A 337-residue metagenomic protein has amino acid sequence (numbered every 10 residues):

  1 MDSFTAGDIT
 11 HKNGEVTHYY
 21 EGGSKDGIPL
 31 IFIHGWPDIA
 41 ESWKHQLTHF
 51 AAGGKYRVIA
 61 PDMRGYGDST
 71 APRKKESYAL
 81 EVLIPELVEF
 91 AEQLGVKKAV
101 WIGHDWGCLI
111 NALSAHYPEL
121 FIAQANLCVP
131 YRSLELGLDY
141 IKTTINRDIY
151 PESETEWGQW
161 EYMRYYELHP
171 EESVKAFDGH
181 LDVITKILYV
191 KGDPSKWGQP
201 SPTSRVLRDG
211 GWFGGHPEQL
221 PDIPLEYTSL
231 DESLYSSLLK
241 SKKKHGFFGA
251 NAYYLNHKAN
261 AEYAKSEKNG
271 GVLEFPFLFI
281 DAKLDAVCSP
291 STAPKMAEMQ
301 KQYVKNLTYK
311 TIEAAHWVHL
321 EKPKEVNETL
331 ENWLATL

Functional and structural regions predicted by a protein language model:
M1-A6, T10, L337: Eukaryotic N-terminal targeting leaders
D2-F4, T17, P29, Y66-I102 (+1 more regions): Flexible "cap/lid" subdomain of the alpha/beta-hydrolase fold that forms the substrate-access gate
A6, V58-A60, Y309-T311: Conserved beta-strand scaffold positions in the cores of enzyme catalytic domains, especially in NTP/NDP-utilizing
N13-E21: A short loop-to-beta-strand scaffold at the N-terminal edge of the catalytic core in hydrolase folds
Y20-A71, F90, H104: Conserved HGGG/HGGXW glycine-rich cap/lid loop of the alpha/beta-hydrolase fold
S24-K25, L94-K97, L337: Glycine-rich phosphate-binding loop signature in dinucleotide/nucleotide-binding domains
G35, A79, D105, E321-K322: Active-site helix-initiating loop/hinge in glycosyltransferases
V304-L337: Catalytic active-site module of serine/aspartate enzymes centered on a nucleophile-bearing elbow/loop
